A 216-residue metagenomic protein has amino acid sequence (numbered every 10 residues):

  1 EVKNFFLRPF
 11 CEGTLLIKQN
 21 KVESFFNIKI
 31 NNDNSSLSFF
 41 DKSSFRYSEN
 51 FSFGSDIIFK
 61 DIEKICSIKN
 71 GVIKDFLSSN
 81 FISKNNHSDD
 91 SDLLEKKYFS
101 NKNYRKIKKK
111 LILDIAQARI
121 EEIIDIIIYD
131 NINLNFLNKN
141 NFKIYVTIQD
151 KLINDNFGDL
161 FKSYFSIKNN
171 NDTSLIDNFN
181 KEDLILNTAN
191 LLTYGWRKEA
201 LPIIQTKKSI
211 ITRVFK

Functional and structural regions predicted by a protein language model:
E1-N27, S44-R46, K109-A116, L134-L137 (+3 more regions): Nucleotide/phosphate-binding catalytic cleft detector across ATP-hydrolyzing and phosphate-transferring enzymes
N4, P9-E12, F39-D125, K139 (+2 more regions): Phosphate-binding glycine-rich/basic clefts of nucleotide- and phosphate-handling proteins, predominantly
T14-L16, I57-E63, D177-D183: Short, charged, surface-exposed secondary-structure boundary motifs
N27, S36-F40: A structural feature that tracks compact, well-ordered secondary-structure segments with a strong bias toward
K29-N31: Bacterial N-terminal Sec-type targeting sequences
I128-K143: Phosphate/pyrophosphate-binding loops at sites that engage ATP/ADP/AMP, CoA/4′-phosphopantetheine, polyphosphate
N141-F142, D155, Y164, S174-F179 (+1 more regions): C-terminal alpha-helical "lid" subdomain
N141-V146, N169-N171: Hydrophobic beta-strand segments of well-ordered beta-sheets in folded domains
